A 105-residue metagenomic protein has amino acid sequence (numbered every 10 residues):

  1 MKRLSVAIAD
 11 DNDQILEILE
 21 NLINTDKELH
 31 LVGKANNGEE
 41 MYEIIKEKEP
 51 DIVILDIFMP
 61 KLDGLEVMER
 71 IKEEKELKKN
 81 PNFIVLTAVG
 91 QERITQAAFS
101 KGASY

Functional and structural regions predicted by a protein language model:
A9-D10, A35, V53: Conserved sequence signature across two-component system core domains
D13-G33: Two-component/phosphorelay signaling modules centered on CheY-like receiver
N37-E40, D63-E69: Acidic catalytic/metal-coordinating carboxylates
K46-K48, K72-N80, K101: Conserved phosphotransfer cores of two-component systems
K48-I54: Active-site beta3 strand of CheY-like receiver
M59: Receiver (REC) domain active-site loop signature in two-component systems and cognate sites in sensor histidine kinases
E66, G90-Y105: Alpha4 helix (beta4-alpha4-beta5 surface) of REC/receiver domains from two-component response regulators
